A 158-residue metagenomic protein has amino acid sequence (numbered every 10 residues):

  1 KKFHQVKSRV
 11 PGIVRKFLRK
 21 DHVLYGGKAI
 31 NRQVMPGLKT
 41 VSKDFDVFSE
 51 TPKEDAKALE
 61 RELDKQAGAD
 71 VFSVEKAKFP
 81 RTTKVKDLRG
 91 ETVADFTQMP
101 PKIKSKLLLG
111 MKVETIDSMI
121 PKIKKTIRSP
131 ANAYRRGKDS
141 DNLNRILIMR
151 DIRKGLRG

Functional and structural regions predicted by a protein language model:
K1-S8, R128: N-terminal regions immediately upstream of nucleotidyltransferase
K2, G27, P52, E114-K122: General structural signal for secondary-structure boundaries
K7-K53: Active-site nucleotide-donor binding segment shared across nucleotidyl transfer reactions
S42-D46, D95, D139: Acidic side chains
K53-E60: Short, conserved charged micro-motifs
E62-K104: Conserved catalytic core of two-metal-ion nucleotidyltransferases
F96-G158: Active-site and adjacent loop segments of nucleotide-processing enzymes that use two-metal-ion phosphate chemistry
